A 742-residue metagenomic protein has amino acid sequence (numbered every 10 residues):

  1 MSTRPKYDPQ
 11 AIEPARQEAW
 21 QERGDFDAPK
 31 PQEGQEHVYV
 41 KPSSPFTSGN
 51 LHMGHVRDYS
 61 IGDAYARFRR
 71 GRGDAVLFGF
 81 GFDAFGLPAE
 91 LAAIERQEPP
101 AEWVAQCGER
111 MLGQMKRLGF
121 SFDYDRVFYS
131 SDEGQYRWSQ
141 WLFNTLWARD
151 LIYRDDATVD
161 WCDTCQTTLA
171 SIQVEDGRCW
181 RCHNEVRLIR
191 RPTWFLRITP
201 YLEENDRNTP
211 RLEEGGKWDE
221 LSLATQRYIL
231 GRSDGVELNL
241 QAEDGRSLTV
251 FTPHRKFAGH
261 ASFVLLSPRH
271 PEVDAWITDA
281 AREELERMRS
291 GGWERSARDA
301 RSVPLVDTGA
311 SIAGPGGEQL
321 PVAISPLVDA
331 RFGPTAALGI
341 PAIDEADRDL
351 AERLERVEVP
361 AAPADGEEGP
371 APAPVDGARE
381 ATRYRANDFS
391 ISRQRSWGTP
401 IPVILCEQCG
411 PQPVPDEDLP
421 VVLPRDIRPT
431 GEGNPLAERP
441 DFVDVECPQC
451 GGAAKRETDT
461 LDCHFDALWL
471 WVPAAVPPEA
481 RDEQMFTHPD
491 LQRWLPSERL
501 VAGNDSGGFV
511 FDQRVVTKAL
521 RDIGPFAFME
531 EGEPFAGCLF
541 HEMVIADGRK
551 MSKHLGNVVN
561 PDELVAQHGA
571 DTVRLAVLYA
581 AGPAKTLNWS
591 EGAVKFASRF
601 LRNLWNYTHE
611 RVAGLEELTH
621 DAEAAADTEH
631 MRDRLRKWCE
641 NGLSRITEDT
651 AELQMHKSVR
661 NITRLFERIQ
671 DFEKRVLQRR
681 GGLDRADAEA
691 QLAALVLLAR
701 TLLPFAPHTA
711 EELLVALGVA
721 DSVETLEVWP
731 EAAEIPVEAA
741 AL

Functional and structural regions predicted by a protein language model:
S2-A84, R137, W194-E283, V303-V306 (+7 more regions): Structured secondary-structure scaffolds
P29-K41, R70-G108, Y124-V127, L151-L223: NTP-dependent nucleotidyl-transfer catalytic core
R70, K116, W147, E352: Anion (oxyanion) recognition and catalysis
R110-D123: A glycine-rich helix N-cap at a beta->alpha junction
Y136-L151, T164: Hydrophobic or amphipathic alpha-helical targeting/insertion segments
F526-F535, V612-E629, V676-L683, E712-A716: Short, glycine/acidic-rich hinge or "gate" loops at secondary-structure transitions that mediate conformational
E591, K595, L653-R660, Q678-D687 (+1 more regions): C-terminal low-complexity, glycine/proline- and small-hydrophobic-enriched intrinsically disordered tails that act as
T701-S722: Catalytic cores of secreted or luminal carbohydrate-active enzymes
